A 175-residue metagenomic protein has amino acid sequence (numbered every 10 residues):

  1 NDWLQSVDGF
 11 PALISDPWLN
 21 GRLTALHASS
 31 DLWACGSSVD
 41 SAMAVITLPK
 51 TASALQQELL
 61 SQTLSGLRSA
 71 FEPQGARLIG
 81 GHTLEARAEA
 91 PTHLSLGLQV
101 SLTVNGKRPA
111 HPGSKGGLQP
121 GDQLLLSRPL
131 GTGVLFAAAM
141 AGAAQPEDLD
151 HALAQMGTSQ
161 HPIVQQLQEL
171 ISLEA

Functional and structural regions predicted by a protein language model:
N1-A175: Helix-biased detector of long, well-ordered alpha-helical tracts
